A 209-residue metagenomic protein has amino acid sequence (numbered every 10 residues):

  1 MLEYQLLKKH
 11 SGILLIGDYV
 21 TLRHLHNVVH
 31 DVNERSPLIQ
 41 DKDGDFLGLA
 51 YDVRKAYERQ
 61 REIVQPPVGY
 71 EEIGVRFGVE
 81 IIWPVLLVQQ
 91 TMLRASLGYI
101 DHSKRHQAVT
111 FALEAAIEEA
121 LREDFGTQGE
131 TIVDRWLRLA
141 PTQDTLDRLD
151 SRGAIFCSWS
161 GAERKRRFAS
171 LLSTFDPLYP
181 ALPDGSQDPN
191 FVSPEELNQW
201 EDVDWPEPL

Functional and structural regions predicted by a protein language model:
M1-L209: Positively charged, low-complexity terminal tracts and the immediately adjacent first secondary-structure elements
